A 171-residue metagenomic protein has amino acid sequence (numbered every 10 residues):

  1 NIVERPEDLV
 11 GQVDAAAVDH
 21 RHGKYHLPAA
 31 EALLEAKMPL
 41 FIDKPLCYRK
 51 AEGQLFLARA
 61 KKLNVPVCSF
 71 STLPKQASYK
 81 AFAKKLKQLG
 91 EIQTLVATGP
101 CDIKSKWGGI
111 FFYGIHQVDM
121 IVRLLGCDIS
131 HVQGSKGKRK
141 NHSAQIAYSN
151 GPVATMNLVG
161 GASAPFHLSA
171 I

Functional and structural regions predicted by a protein language model:
N1, P165-I171: Short, intrinsically disordered, charge-balanced linker/junction segments flanking boundaries in proteins
I2-Q12: Short acidic low-complexity segments
E4, I42, S71, Q133-K136: Short loop/edge segments at beta-strand edges and connector loops that shape dinucleotide/nucleotide cofactor-binding
D14-A15, T94: Short, Asp-centered acidic motifs that coordinate Mg2+ and/or phosphate in catalytic or ligand-binding sites
A15-R21, L27-S71: Beta-strand-loop-alpha-helix segment that lines the small-molecule cofactor/substrate pocket of alpha/beta enzymes
R21-K24, L46-C47, L73-K75, G137-R139 (+1 more regions): Short beta->alpha connector loops
C47-W107, Q117: A contiguous active-site-proximal alpha/beta segment in oxidoreductase catalytic domains
A97-P165: Rossmann-like dinucleotide-binding domain that binds NAD(P)(H)
